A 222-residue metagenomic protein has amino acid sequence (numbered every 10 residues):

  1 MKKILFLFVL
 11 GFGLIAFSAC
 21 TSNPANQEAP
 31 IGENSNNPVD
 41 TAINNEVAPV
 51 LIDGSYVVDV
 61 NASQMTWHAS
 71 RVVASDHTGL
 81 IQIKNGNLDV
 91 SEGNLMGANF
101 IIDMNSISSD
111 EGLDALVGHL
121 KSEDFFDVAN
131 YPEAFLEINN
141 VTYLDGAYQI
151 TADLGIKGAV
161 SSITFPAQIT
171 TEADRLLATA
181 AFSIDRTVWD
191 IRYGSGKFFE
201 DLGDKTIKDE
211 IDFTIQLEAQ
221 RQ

Functional and structural regions predicted by a protein language model:
M1-I4: Positively charged n-region of N-terminal signal peptides that target proteins for export
F6-L14: Hydrophobic helical h-region of N-terminal Sec-dependent signal peptides in bacterial secretory/periplasmic proteins
I15-A19: C-terminal motif of bacterial Sec signal peptides marking the signal peptidase cleavage site
C20-Q222: Low-complexity, acidic/polar, glycine-enriched regions of mature
